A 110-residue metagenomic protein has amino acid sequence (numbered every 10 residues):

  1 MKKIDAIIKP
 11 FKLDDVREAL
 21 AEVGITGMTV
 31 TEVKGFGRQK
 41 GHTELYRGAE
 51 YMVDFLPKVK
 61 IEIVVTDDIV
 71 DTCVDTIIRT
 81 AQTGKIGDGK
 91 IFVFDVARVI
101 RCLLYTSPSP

Functional and structural regions predicted by a protein language model:
K2-I4, G24-E32, P57-I61, G87-F92: A generic structural signal for short beta-strands and their flanking turns/coil linkers
K3-K40: N-terminal first-folded block
D14-D15, I69-C73: Short, conserved charged micro-motifs
A19-A21, C73-T80: Short amphipathic alpha-helices in soluble, non-transmembrane regions that often serve as interface/regulatory elements
K34, Q39, F94-L104: Non-catalytic interface/targeting segments
R47-I61, T66: Short, structured active-site "lid" loops
I78-R101: C-terminal structural segments of small proteins and small subunits
Y105-P110: Conserved small/polar residues in nucleotide/adenosyl-binding loops
